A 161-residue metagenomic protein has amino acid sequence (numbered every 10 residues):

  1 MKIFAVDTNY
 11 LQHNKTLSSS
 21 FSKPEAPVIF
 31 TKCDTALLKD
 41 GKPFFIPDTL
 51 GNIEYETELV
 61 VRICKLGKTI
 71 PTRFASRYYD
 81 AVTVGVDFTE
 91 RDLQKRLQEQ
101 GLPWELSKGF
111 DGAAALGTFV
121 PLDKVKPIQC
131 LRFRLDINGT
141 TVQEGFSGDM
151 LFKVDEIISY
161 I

Functional and structural regions predicted by a protein language model:
M1-V86, E90-R96: Extended, compositionally biased flexible segments
N9, H13-K23, I29, R91 (+1 more regions): Catalytic-pocket segment enriched in acidic/His residues
